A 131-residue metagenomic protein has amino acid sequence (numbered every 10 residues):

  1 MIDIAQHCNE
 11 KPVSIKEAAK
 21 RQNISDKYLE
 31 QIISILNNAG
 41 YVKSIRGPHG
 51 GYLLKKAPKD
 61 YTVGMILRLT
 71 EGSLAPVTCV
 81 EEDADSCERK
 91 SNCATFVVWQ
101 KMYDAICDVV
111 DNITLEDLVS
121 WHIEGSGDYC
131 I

Functional and structural regions predicted by a protein language model:
M1-N9: Short amphipathic alpha-helical interface segments
V13-Q22: A short alpha-helical element within helix-turn-helix/winged-helix DNA-binding domains across DNA-binding proteins
K20, N37-N38: Alpha-helical residues within the helix-turn-helix
K27: Key DNA-contact positions within bacterial/archaeal DNA-binding proteins
I33-S34: Short, hydrophobic-biased segments on the C-terminal half of alpha helices that form "recognition helices"
Y41-L54: Beta-hairpin "wing" of winged helix-turn-helix
V63, E81-I131: C-terminal regulatory/oligomerization modules of transcriptional regulators
